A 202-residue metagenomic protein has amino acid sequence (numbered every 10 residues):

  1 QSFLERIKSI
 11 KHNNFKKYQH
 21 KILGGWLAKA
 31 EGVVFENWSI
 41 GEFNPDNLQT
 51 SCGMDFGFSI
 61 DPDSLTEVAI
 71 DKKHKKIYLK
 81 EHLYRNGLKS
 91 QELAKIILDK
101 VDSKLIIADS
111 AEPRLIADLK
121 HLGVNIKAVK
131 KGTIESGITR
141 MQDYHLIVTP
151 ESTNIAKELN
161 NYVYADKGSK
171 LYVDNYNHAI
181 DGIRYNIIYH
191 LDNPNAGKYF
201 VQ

Functional and structural regions predicted by a protein language model:
Q1-M54: ATPase catalytic-site recognition across NTP-hydrolyzing enzymes
L27, F58-S59, P113-R114: Short, solvent-exposed loop/turn segments at secondary-structure junctions
F43, N193-G197: Intrinsic-disorder/low-complexity linker and hinge segments
P45-A69: Gly/Thr-rich phosphate-binding beta-strand-loop-beta motif of the actin/hexokinase/Hsp70
D55-G57, A111, I183: Anionic group-transfer/hydrolysis microenvironments
T66-A69, H74-Y172, N177, Y199-Q202: Mg2+-dependent endonuclease catalytic cores in nucleic-acid-processing enzymes, primarily RNase H-like
N175-P194: Acidic, Mg2+-coordinating catalytic module of metal-dependent nucleases/exonucleases that use a two-metal-ion mechanism
